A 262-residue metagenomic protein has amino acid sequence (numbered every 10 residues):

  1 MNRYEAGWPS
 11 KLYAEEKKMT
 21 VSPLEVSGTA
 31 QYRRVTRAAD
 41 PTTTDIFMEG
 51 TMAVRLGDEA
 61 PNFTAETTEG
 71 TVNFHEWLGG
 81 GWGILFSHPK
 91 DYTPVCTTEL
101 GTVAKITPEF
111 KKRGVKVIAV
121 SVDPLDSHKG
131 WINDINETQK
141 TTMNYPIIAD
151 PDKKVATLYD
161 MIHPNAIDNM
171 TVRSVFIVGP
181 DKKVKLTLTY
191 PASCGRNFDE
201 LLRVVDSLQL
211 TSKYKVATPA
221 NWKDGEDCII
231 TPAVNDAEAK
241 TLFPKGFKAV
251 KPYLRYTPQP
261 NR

Functional and structural regions predicted by a protein language model:
N2, K17-K18: Polybasic, lysine-rich low-complexity intrinsically disordered segments
Y4, Y13, Q31-Y32: Low-complexity, intrinsically disordered or signal/transmembrane-proximal segments
V21-L24, G28, Y32-D40, T44-R262: Chalcogenol-based redox active-site neighborhoods
